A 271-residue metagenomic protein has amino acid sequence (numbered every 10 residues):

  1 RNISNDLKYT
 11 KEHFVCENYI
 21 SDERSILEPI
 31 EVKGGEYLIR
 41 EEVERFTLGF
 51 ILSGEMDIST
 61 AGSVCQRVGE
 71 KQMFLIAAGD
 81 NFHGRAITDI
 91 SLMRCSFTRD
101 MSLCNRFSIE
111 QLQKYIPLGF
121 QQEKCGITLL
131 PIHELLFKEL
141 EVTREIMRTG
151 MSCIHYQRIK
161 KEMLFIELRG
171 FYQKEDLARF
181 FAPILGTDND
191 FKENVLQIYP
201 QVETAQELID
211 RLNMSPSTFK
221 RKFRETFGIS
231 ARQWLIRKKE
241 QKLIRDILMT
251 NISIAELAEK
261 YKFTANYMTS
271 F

Functional and structural regions predicted by a protein language model:
R1-S21: A short, N-terminal "cap"/entry segment at the start of jelly-roll beta-barrel domains of the cupin/DSBH fold
D22-F120, C153: N-terminal regulatory/effector-sensing and dimerization cores that precede helix-turn-helix DNA-binding domains
K71, F219-F223, Y267-F271: Short hydrophobic/aromatic patch on the recognition helix
I109-K138: Aromatic/histidine-rich interaction motifs
Q121-I132, R148-L212, E225-R237: Short, Lys/Arg-enriched, Trp-marked, Pro/Gly-tolerant hinge/linker segments that flank
E139-V142, I159-K160: Amphipathic coiled-coil alpha-helices
V202, Q206, E225-A265: Terminal helix-turn-helix DNA-binding modules in bacterial transcription factors
R211, S215-P216, T264-A265: Short coil turns linking two alpha-helices in DNA-binding domains
